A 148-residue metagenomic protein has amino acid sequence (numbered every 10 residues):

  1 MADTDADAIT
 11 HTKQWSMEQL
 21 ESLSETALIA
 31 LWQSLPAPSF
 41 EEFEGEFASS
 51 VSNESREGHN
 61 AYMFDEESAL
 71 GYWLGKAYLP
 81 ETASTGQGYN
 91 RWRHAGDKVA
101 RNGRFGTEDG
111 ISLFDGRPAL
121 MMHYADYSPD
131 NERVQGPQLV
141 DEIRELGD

Functional and structural regions predicted by a protein language model:
A2-D148: Soluble ligand-binding/transfer domains with enclosed cavities or grooves
